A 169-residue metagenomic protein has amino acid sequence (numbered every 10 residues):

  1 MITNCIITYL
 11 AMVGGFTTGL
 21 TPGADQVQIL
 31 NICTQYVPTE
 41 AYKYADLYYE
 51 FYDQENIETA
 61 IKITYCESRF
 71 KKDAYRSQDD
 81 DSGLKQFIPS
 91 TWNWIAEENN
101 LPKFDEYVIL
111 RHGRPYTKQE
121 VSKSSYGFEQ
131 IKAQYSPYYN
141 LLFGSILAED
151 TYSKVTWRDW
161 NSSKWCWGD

Functional and structural regions predicted by a protein language model:
N4-F70: Export/targeting segments at the very N-terminus of extracytoplasmic proteins
K72-A74: Extracytoplasmic/secreted cell-surface and envelope-processing proteins
S77-K85, T91-A96, N100-D169: Catalytic and binding regions of secreted/periplasmic enzymes and modules that target cell-wall glycans
